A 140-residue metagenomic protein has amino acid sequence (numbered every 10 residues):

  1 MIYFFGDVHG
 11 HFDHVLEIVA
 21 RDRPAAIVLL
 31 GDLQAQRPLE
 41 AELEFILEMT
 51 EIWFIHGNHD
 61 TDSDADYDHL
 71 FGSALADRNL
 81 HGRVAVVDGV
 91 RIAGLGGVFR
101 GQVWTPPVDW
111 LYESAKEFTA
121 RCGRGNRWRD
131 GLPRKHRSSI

Functional and structural regions predicted by a protein language model:
M1-H9, G89-V98: Active-site-proximal beta-strand elements of phosphoester/diester hydrolases
F5-V87: Core catalytic region of metal-dependent phosphoesterases/phosphodiesterases, especially metallo-beta-lactamase-like
V90-I140: Active-site-proximal loop/helix segment associated with metal-binding centers of metalloenzymes
